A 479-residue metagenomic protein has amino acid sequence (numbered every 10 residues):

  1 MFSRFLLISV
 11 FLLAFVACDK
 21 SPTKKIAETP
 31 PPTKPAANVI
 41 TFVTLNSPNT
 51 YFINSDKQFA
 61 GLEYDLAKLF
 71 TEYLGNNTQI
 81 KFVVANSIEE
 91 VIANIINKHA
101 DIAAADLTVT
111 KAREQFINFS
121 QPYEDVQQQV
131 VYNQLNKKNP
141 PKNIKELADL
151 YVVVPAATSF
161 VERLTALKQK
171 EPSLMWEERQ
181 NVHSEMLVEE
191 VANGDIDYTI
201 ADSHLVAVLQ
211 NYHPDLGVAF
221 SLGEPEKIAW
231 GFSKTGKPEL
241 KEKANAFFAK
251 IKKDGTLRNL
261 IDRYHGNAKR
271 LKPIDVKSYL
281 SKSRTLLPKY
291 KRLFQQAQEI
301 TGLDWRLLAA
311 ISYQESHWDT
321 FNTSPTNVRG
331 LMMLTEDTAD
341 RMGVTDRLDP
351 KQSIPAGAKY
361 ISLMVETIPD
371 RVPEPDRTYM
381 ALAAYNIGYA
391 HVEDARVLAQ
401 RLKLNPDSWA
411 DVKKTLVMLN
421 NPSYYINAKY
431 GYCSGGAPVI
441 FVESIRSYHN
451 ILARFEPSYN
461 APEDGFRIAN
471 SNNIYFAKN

Functional and structural regions predicted by a protein language model:
D19, P31, G61-L74, Q134-V161 (+5 more regions): Extended ligand-binding regions for polar small-molecule ligands
S21-Q115, E177-N181: Extracytoplasmic small-molecule ligand-binding "clamshell" domains of the periplasmic binding protein/Venus flytrap
T41-N49, D56-L74, T108, Q129-H183 (+3 more regions): Bilobed "Venus flytrap"/periplasmic-binding protein-like clamshell domains and structurally analogous long
T44-S47, E124-K137, S203, A207-A246 (+2 more regions): Periplasmic-binding protein-like
K68, I80-E146, A207-V208, H213-E224 (+4 more regions): Acidic, polar ligand-binding/catalytic clefts
A156, F321-T345, P350-L363, N421 (+1 more regions): Substrate-binding/active-site groove segments that recognize and process beta-1,4-linked N-acetyl-hexosamine
A268-W318, K351-I354, I368-P369, P457: Export/targeting segments at the very N-terminus of extracytoplasmic proteins
A381-I451: Catalytic and substrate-binding regions of cell-wall glycan-acting enzymes that process beta-1,4-linked
